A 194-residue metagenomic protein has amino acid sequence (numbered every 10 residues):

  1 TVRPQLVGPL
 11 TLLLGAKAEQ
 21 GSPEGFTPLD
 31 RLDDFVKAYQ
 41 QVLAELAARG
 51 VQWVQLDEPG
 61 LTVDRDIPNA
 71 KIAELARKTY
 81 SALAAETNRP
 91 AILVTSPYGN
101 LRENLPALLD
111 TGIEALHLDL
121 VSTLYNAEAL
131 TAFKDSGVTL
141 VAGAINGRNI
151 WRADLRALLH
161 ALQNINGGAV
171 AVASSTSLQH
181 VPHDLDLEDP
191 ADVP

Functional and structural regions predicted by a protein language model:
T1-P194: Domain-level signal for soluble alpha/beta catalytic cores
